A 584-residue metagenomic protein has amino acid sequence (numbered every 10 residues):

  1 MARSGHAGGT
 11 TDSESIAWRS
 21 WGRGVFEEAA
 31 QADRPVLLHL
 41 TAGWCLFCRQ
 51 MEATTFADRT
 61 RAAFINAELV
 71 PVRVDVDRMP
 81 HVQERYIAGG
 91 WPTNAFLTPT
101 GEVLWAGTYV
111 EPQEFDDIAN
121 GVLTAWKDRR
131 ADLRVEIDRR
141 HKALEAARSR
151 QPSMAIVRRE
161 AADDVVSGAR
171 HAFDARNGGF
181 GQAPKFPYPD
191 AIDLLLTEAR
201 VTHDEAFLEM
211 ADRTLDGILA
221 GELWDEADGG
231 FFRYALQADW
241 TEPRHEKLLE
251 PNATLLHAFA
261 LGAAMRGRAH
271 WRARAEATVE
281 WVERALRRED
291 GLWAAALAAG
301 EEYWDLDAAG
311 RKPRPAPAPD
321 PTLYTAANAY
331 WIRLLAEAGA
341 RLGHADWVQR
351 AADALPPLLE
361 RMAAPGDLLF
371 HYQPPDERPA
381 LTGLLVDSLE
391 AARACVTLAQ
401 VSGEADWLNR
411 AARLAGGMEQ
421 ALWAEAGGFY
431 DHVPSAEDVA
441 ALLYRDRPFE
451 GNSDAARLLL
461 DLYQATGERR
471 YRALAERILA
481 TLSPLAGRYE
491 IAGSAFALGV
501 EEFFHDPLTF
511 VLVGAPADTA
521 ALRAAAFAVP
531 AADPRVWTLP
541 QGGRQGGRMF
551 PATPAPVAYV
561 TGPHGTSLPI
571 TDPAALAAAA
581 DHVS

Functional and structural regions predicted by a protein language model:
M1-L342, D346, H371, A480-S584: Replace the tail clause
R78-M79, L355, P375-E377: Short acidic loop-to-helix transition motifs that present clustered carboxylates
L208, R272, V348, L408 (+1 more regions): TPR-repeat structural position
G217-W224, D353-A364: Glycine-rich, acidic and aromatic/proline-enriched surface loops and short helix-turn segments that act as binding
R287-E289, Y303-W304, P317, P321 (+4 more regions): Long, polar/charge-rich, low-hydrophobicity segments
L335, R350, C395: Glycine-rich phosphate/oxyanion-binding loops and their immediately adjacent helices within cytosolic catalytic domains
